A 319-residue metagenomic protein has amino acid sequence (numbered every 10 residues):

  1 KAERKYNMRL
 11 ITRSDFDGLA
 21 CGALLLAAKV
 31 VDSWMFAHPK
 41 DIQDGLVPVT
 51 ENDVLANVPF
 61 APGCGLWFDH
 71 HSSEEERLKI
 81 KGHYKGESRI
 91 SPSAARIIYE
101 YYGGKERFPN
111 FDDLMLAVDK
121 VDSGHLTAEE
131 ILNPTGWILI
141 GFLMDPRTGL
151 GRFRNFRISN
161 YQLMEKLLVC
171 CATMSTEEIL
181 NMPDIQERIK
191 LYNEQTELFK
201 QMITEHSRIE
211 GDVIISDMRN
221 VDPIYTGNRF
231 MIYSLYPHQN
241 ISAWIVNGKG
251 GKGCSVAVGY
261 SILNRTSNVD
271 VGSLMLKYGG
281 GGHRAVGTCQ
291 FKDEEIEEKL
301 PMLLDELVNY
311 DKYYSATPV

Functional and structural regions predicted by a protein language model:
K1-T148, K190, E194, Q201 (+4 more regions): Replace "Mg2+/Mn2+-dependent" with "divalent metal-dependent
P146-Q186: Long, charge-rich alpha-helical interaction segments
F153, S207-R208: Intrinsically disordered, low-complexity coil segments
